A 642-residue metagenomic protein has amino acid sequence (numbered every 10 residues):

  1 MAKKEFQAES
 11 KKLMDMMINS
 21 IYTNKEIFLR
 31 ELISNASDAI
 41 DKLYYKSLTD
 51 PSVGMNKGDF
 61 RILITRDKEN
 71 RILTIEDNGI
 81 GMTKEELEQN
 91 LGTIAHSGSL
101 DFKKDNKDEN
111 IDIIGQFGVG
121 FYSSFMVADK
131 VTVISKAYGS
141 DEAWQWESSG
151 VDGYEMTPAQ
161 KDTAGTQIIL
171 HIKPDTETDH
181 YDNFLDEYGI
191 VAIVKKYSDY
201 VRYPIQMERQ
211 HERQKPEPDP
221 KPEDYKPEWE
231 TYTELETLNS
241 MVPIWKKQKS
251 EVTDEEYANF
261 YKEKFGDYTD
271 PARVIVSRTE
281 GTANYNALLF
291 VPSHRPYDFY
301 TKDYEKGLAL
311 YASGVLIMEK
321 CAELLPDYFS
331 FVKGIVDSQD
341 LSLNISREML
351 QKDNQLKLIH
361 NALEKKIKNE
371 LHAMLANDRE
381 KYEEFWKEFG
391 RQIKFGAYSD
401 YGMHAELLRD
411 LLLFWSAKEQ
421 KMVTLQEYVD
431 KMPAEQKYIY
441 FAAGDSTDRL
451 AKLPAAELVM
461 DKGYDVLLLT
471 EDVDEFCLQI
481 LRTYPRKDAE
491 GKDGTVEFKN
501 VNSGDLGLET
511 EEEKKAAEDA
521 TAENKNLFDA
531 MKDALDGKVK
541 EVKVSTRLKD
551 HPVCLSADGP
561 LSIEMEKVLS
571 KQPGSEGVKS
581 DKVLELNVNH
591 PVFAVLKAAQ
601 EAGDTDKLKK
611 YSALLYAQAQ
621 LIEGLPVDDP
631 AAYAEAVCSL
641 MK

Functional and structural regions predicted by a protein language model:
M1-F184, A192: GHKL (Bergerat-fold) ATPase N-terminal catalytic module, capturing the glycine-rich phosphate-binding loop and acidic
I113, V131-G153, K173-N183, Y188-K642: GHKL/Bergerat-fold ATPase module in large chromosome/replication-associated machines
